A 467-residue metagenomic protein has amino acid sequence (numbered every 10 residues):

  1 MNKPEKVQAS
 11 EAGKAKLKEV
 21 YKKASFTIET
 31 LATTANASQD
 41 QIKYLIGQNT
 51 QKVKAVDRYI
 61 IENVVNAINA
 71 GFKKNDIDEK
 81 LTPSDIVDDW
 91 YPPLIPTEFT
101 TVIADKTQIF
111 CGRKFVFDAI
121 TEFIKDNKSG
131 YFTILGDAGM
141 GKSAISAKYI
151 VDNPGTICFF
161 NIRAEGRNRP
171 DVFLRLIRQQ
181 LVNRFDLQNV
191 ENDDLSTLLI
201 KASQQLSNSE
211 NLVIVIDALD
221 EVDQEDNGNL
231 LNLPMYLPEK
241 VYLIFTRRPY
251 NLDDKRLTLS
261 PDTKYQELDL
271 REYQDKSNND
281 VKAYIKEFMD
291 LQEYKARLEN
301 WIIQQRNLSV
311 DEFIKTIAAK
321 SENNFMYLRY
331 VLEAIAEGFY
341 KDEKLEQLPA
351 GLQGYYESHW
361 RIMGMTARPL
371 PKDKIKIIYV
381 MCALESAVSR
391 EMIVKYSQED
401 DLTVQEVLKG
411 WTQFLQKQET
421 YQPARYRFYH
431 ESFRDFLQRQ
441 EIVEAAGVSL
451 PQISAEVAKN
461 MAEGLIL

Functional and structural regions predicted by a protein language model:
M1-T34, E62: A short, Lys/Arg-rich alpha-helix, primarily the initiator
Y91-I120: Conserved adenine-nucleotide phosphate-binding loops and their immediately adjacent elements
K106-T107, K114, K341-V394, Q440 (+1 more regions): Winged-helix-like regulatory helical subdomains adjacent to P-loop NTPase cores
L135, M140-N211, L219, I378: Post-nucleotide-binding-loop coupling segment downstream of the phosphate-binding loop, primarily in RecA-like P-loop
I145-S146, K374, S386-L467: C-terminal leucine-rich, beta-strand-based interaction scaffolds used for sensing/assembly
S146, D290, Y294, N307-L352 (+3 more regions): Amphipathic alpha-helical "lid/sensor" segments that cap RecA-like P-loop NTPase cores
L187-I216, N232-L237, W301-K320, E357 (+1 more regions): Mid-core helix/loop region of P-loop NTP-binding domains shared across ATPases and GTPases
L270-V310, A350-G364, Q440, V457: Conserved small helical "lid"/interfacial subdomain of P-loop NTPases
